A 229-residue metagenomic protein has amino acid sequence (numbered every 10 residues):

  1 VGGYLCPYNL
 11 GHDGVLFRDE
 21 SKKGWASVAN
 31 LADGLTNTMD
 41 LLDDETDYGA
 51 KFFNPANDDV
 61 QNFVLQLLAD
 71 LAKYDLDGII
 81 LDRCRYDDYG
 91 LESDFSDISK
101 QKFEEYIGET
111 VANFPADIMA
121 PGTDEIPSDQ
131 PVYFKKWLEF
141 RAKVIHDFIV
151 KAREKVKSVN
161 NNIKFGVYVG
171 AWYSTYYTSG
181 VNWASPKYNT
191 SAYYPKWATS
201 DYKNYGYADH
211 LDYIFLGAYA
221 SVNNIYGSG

Functional and structural regions predicted by a protein language model:
V1-G3, I79-D82, F165-V167, I214-L216: Hydrophobic faces of well-ordered beta-strands that scaffold small-molecule active sites in alpha/beta enzyme cores
G2-Y74, T123-F134: Active-site-adjacent "subsite" loops/lids of carbohydrate-active enzymes
C6-P7, L81-Y86, L91, Y168-A171: Short, well-ordered beta-to-alpha junction loops that form the rim of enzyme active sites and present histidine/acidic
G11-D13, Y89, V159-G227: Substrate-binding cleft/loops of secretory-pathway carbohydrate-active enzymes
G14-Y48, Q101, E109-E125, T178-Y205 (+1 more regions): Surface-exposed intrinsically disordered loops and tails
N57-Q66, H146-F148, N189-Y202: A Trp-anchored, charged/polar loop motif used as the substrate-binding/catalytic surface of acyl/ester-handling
V64, L71, I79-D82, V156 (+1 more regions): Conserved, mostly hydrophobic/aromatic
K73-Y74, G78, D97-G166, S174 (+1 more regions): Active-site neighborhood of glycoside hydrolase catalytic domains
